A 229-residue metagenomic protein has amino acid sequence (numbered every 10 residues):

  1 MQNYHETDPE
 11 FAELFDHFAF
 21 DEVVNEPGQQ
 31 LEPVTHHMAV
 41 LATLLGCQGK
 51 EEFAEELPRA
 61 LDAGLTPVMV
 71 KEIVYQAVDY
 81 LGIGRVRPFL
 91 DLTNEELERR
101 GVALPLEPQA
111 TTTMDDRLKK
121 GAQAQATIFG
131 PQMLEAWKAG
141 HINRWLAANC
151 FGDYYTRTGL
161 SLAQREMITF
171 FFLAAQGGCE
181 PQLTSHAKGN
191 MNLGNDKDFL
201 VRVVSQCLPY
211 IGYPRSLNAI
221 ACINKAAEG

Functional and structural regions predicted by a protein language model:
M1-T35, C47, E51-D62, R85-A163 (+4 more regions): Acidic, glycine/proline-rich low-complexity segments that act as flexible tails and inter-domain linkers
T35-L44, I73-V74, Q164-A174, L183 (+1 more regions): Short, structured motif recognition centered on aromatic/hydrophobic residues
L41-E51, G178: Alpha-helical bundle segments that constitute or directly flank the non-heme di-iron/ferroxidase center
A60, K71-I73: Hydrophobic alpha-helical bundle cores within soluble ligand-binding/oligomerization subdomains
L65-V70: Winged helix-turn-helix DNA-binding recognition segment
E72, V78-G84: Substrate/cofactor-recognition hotspot
D79, Q206-P209: Helix-rich C-terminal or lid/interface subdomains of diverse kinases
